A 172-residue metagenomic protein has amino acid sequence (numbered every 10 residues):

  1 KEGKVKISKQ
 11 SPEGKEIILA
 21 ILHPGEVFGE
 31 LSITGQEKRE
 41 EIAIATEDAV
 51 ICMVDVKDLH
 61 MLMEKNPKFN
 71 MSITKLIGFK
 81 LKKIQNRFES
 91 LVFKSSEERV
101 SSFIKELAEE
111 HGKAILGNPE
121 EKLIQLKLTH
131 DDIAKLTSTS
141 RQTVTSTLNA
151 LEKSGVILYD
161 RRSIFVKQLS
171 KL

Functional and structural regions predicted by a protein language model:
K1-S8, P24-G25: Glycine- and acidic-residue-biased ligand/ion/polar-headgroup-sensing regions
K4, D48-V50, D132, S163: Structural motif
V5-I17: A short beta-strand-loop-beta hairpin characteristic of the jelly-roll/cupin
K15-I17, E37-R39, E121: A short beta-loop-beta micro-motif enriched in histidine and acidic residues
A20-G78, K82: Cyclic-nucleotide recognition modules
T46, P67-L136: Polybasic "coupling" helices that flank or enter modular domains
E109-L172: Phosphate-/nucleic-acid-contacting segments
